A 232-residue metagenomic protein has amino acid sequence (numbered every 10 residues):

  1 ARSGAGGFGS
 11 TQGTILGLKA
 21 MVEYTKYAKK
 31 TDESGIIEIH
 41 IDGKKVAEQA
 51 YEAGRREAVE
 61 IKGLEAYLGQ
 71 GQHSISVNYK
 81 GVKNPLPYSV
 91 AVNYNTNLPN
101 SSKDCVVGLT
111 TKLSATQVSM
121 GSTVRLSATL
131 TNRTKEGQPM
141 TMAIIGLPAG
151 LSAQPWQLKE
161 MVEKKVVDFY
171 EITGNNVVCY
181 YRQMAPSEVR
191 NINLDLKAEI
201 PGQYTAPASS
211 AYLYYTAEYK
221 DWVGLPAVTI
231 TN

Functional and structural regions predicted by a protein language model:
A1-N232: Long, domain-scale non-catalytic interaction/scaffolding regions in large secretory-pathway and trafficking proteins
